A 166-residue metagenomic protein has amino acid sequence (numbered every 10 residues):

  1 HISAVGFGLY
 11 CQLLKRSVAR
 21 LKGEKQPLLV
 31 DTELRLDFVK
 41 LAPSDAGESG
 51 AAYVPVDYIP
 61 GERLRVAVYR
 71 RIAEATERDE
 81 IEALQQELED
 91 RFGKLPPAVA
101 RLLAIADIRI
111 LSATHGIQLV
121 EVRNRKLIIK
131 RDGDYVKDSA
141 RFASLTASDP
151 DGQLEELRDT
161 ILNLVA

Functional and structural regions predicted by a protein language model:
H1-A166: Accessory helical-bundle/CTD segments and flexible terminal tails appended to RecA-like ATPase motors
